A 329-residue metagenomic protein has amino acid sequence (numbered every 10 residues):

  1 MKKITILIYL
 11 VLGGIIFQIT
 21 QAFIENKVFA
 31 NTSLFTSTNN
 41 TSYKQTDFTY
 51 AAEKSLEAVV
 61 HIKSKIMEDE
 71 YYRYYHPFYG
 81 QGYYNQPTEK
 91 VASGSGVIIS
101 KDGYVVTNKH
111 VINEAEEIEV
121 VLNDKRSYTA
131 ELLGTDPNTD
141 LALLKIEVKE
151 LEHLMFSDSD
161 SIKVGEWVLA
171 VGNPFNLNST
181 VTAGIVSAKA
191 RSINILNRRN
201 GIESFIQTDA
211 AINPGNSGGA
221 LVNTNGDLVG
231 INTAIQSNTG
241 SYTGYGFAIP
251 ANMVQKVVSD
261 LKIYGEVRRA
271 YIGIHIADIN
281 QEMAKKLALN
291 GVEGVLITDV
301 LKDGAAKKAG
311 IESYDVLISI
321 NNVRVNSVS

Functional and structural regions predicted by a protein language model:
M1-N31, Y50, E131, K145 (+3 more regions): C-terminal recognition in membrane/secretory proteostasis and scaffolding
N26-V105, N113-E119, R126-S127, N138 (+3 more regions): Glycine-biased strand-turn-strand hairpin within the trypsin-fold
F35, A115-I118, L151, V171-I185 (+4 more regions): Active-site loop architecture of trypsin-fold serine endopeptidases
Q45, S93, I98-T180, S192 (+5 more regions): Conserved active-site neighborhood of the chymotrypsin/trypsin-like protease fold
E57-K63, G96, G103-T107, A130 (+15 more regions): Terminal peptide-recognition signature
I62-K65, K101, L133-T135, S159 (+7 more regions): Residue-level recognition of beta-strand microenvironments
Y71-E89, L133-T139, A190-I206, Q236-S241 (+3 more regions): Gly/Ser-enriched beta-turn/beta-hairpin loop segments
T88-G96, L154-F156, I206-V222, T298-A309: Gly/Ser-rich catalytic serine loop of serine hydrolases
